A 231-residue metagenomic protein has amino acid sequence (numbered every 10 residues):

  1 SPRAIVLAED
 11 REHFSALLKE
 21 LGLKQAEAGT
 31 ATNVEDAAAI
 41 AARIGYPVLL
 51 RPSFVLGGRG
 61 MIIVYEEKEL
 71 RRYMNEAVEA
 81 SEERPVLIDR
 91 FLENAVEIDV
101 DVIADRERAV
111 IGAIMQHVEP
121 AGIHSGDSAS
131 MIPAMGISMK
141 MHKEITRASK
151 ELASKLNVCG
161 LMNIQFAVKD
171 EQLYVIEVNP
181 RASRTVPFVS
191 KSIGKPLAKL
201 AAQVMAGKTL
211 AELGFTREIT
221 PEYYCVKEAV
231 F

Functional and structural regions predicted by a protein language model:
S1-M61: A conserved helix-loop-beta module that forms one wall/lid of the active-site cleft in ATP-utilizing catalytic domains
A8, L17, L21, I44-P47 (+2 more regions): ATP-dependent carboxylate activation and anion-phosphoryl transfer catalytic cores that bind Mg-ATP to form
